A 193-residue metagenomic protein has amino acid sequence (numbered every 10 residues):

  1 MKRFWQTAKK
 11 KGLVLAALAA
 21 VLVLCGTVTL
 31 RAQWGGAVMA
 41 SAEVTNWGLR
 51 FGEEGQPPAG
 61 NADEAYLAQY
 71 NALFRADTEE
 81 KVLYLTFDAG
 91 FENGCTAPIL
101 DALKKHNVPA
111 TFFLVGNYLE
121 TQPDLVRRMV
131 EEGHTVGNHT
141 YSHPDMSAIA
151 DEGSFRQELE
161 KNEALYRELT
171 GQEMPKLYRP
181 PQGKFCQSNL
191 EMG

Functional and structural regions predicted by a protein language model:
K2-T86, F91-K105: N-terminal pre-catalytic segment of deacetylase/amide-hydrolase enzymes
L83-T86, A110-L114, T135-T140, K176-P180: Structural recognition of the beta-strand scaffold that forms the well-ordered cores of secreted hydrolase catalytic
L85-T86, G90, L114-V115, H143-G153: Second-shell loop/turn segments in exported
G90-N93, G116-L119, G183-F185: Short beta->alpha connector loops
P98, E120, H143-G193: Catalytic domains of cell-wall/extracellular-matrix polysaccharide-remodeling enzymes, centered on de-N-acetylation
I99-H106, L119-H139, G193: Acidic (Asp/Glu)-rich catalytic clusters
